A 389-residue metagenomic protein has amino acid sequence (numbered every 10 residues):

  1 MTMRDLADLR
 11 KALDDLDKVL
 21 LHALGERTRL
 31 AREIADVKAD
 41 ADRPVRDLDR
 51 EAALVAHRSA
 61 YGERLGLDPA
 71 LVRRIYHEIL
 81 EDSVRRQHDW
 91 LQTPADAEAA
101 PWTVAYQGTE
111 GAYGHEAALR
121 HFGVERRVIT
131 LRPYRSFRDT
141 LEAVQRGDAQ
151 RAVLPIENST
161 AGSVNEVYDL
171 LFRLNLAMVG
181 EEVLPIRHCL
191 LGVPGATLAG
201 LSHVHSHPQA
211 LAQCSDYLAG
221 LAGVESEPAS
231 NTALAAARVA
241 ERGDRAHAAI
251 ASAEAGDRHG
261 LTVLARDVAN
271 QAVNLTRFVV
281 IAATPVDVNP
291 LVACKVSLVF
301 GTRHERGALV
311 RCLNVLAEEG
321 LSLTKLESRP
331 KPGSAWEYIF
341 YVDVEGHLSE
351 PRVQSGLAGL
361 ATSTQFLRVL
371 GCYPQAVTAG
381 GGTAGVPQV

Functional and structural regions predicted by a protein language model:
M1-V389: Domain-level signature for soluble enzymes in the chorismate/prephenate branch of the shikimate pathway
